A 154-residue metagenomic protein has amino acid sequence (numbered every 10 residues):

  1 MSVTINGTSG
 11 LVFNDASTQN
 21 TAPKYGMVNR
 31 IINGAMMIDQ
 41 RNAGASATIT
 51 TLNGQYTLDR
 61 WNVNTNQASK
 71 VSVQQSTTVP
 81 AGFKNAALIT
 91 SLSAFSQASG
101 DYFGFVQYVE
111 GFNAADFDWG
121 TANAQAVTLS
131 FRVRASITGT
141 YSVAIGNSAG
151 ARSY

Functional and structural regions predicted by a protein language model:
T4, G10, N14, T21-Y154: Extracellular and organelle-lumenal recognition/adhesion modules and their flexible linkers in secreted
